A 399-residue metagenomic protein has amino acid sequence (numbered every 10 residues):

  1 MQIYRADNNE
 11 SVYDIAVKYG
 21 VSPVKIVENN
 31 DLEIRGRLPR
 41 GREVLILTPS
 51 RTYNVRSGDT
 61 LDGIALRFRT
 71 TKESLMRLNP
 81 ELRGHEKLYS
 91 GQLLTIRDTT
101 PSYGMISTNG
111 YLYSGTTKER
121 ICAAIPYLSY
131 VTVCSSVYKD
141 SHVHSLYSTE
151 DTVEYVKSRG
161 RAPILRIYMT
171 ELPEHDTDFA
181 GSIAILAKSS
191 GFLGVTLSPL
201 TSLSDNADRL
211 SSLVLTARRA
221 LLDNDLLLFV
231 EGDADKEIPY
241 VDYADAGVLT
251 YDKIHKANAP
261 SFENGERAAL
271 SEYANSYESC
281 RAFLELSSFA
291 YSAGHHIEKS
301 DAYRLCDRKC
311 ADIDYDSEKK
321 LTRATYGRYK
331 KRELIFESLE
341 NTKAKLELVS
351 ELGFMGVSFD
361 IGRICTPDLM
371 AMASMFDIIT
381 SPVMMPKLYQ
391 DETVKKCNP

Functional and structural regions predicted by a protein language model:
M1-Y19, R42-R69, Q92: Primarily a LysM-type cell-wall glycan-binding module
S11, T60, T71-Y130, S158 (+4 more regions): Non-catalytic accessory regions flanking glycosidase/transglycosidase catalytic cores in CAZymes
R97-I185: Glycan-recognition patch characteristic of GH18 chitinases/ENGases and related GlcNAc/peptidoglycan-binding proteins
V131, L197, L284, V349: Conserved, mostly hydrophobic/aromatic
D140, H144-Y147, S202-K309: Substrate-binding surface in catalytic domains of secreted glycosidases
D151-E154, S158-P163, D205-L226, K320 (+1 more regions): Short acidic, glycine/proline-enriched helix-loop-strand junctions
Y155-T216, L222-D223: Substrate-binding cleft of extracellular glycoside hydrolase catalytic domains
C280-K345, A373-N398: Glycan-binding loop/region signatures in secreted carbohydrate-active enzymes
